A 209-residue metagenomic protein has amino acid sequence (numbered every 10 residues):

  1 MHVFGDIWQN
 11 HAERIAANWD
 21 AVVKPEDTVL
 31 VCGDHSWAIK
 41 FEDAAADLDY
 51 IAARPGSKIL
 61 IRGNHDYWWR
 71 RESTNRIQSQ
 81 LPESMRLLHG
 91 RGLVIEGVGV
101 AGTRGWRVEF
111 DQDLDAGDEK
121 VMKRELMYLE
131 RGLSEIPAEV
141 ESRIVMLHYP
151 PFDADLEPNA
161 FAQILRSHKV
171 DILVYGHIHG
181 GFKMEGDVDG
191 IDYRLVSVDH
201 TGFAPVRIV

Functional and structural regions predicted by a protein language model:
M1-S57, Y67-W68, M122-E141: N-terminal active-site segment of His-dependent metallophosphoesterases
E13-A17, V94-E96, G117-K123, S134 (+2 more regions): Binuclear metal-dependent phosphoesterase catalytic core
V22, D66-L156: Conserved catalytic scaffold of divalent metal-dependent phosphoesterases
V29-D34, K58-N64, R86-G90, I144-L147 (+2 more regions): Active-site neighborhood of phospho(di)ester-bond hydrolases with catalytic His/Asp-centered motifs
S36-E42, N64-E72, V94, R107-D111 (+3 more regions): Active-site environment of divalent metal-dependent phosphoester hydrolases
E42-D49, T74-Q78, L156-R166: Charged helix-capping and loop-helix junction motifs
D49-P55, L81, Q163-K169, D187-V188: Short, conserved loop/helix-junction motifs that constitute active-site signature segments in enzyme catalytic cores
